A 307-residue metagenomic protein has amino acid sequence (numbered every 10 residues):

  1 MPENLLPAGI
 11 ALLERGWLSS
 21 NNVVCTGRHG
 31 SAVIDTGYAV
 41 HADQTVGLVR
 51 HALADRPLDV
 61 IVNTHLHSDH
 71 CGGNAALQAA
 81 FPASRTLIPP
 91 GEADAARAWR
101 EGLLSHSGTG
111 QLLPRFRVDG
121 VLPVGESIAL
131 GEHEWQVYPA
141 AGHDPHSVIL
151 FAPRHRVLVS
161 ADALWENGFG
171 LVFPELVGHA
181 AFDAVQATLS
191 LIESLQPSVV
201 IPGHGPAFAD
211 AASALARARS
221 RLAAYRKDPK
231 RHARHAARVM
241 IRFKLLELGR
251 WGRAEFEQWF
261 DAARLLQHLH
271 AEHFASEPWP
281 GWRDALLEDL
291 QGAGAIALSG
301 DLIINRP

Functional and structural regions predicted by a protein language model:
M1-L5, G294-A297: Short, exposed beta-strand/loop patches in secreted or surface proteins that constitute
P2-R56, I149-D162, E166: Conserved beta-strand hairpin/beta-sheet module of binuclear metal-dependent hydrolase folds, prominently
N4-I10, H106-G110, G131-H133: Short Pro/Gly-enriched beta-strand edge/turn motifs at strand-loop
L13-R15, R117-D119, P139-A141: Short Gly/Pro-enriched turn/cap motifs at secondary-structure boundaries
S31, Y38-V40, E134-P229: Metallo-beta-lactamase
V40-D43, R50-L130: Active-site HxH/HxHxD metal-binding segment of metal-dependent hydrolases
H41, G120, A180-A184, P278 (+1 more regions): Soluble or luminal CAZymes and related metallo-dependent hydrolases
A233-P307: C-terminal regulatory/interaction regions
